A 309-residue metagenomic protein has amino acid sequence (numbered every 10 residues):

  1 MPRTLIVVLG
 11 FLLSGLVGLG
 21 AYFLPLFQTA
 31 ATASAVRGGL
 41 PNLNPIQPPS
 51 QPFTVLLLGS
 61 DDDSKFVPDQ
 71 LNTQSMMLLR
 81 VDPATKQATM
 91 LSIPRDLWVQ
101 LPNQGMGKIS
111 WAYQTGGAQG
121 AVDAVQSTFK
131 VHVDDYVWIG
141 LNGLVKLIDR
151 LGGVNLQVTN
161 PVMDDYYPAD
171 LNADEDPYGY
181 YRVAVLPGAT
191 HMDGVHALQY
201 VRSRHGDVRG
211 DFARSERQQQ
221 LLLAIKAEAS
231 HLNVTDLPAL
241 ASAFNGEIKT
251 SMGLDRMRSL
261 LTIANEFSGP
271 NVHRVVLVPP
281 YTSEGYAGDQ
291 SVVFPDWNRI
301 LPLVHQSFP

Functional and structural regions predicted by a protein language model:
M1-P309: Non-catalytic, solvent-exposed segments at the cell envelope interface
